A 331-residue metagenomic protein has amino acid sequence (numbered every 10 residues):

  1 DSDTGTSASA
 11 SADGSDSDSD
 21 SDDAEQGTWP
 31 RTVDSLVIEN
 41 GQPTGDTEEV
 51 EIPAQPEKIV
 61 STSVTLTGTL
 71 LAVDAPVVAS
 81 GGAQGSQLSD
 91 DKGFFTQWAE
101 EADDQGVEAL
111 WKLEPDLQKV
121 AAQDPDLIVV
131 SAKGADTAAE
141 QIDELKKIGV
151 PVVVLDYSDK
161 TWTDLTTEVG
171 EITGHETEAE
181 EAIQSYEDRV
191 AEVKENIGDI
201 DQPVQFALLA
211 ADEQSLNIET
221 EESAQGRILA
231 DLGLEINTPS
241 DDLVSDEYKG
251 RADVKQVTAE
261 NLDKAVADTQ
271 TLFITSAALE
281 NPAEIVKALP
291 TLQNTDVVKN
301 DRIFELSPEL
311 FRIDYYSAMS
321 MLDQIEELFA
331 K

Functional and structural regions predicted by a protein language model:
D1-T65, E178-L209, T275-P282, T291 (+3 more regions): Bacterial Sec-exported substrate-binding components of ABC uptake systems
G45-D46, A109-Q118, V244, K249-A259: Short helix-initiation/N-cap motifs at beta->coil->alpha
L66-P115, K119: A short, structured surface patch at a secondary-structure boundary
V73-P76, K147-G149, L232, K299: Short, structured coil segments at secondary-structure junctions
L117-V130, V150, L262, A267-L272: Proline-aspartate-enriched helix->loop->beta-strand connector
A139, E171, K264-K331: Structured C-terminal subdomain patch of bacterial secreted/periplasmic proteins
I142-Q214, F311, A318-K331: Extracytoplasmic substrate-binding proteins
E219-D253: Alpha-helical, coiled-coil/dimerization segments enriched in small aliphatic residues
